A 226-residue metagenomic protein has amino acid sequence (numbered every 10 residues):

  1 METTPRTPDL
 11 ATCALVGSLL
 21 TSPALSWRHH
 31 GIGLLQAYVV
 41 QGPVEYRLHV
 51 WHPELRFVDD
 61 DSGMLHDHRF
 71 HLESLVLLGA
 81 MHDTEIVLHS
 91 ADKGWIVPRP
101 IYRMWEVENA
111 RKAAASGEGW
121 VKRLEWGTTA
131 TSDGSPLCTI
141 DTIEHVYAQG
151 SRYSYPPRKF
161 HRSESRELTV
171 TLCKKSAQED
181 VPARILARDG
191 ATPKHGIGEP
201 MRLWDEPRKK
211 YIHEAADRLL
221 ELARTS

Functional and structural regions predicted by a protein language model:
M1-H52: A short, N-terminal "cap"/entry segment at the start of jelly-roll beta-barrel domains of the cupin/DSBH fold
L25-S26, D59-H66, T142-I143, F160-R162: Catalytic micro-motifs at enzyme active sites that drive phosphoryl/nucleotidyl and oxygen chemistry
L48-D67, T84, H89: Conserved short histidine dyad/triad with adjacent acidic residue
H68-D83, V87, K174: Short, conserved beta-strand element in jelly-roll/cupin
D83-T84, F160-R166: Short beta-strand His + acidic residue motifs that chelate non-heme Fe in jelly-roll/DSBH and cupin folds
V87-R158: Short acidic-glycine-tyrosine-enriched beta hairpin
E167-R184: A short hydrophobic beta-strand segment most commonly corresponding to one strand of the jelly-roll/cupin
V181-S226: Long, compositionally biased interface segments
